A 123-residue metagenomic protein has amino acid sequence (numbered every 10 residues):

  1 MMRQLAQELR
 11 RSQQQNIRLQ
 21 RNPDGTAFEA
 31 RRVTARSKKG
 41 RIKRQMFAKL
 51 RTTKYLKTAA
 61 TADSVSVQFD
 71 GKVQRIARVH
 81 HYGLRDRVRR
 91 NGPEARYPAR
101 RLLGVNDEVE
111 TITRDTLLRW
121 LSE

Functional and structural regions predicted by a protein language model:
M1-R90: Short, low-complexity, charged/polar segments at coil/turn and helix-coil boundaries
G92-E123: C-terminal or internal capping secondary-structure element at the end of a domain, subdomain, or sheet
